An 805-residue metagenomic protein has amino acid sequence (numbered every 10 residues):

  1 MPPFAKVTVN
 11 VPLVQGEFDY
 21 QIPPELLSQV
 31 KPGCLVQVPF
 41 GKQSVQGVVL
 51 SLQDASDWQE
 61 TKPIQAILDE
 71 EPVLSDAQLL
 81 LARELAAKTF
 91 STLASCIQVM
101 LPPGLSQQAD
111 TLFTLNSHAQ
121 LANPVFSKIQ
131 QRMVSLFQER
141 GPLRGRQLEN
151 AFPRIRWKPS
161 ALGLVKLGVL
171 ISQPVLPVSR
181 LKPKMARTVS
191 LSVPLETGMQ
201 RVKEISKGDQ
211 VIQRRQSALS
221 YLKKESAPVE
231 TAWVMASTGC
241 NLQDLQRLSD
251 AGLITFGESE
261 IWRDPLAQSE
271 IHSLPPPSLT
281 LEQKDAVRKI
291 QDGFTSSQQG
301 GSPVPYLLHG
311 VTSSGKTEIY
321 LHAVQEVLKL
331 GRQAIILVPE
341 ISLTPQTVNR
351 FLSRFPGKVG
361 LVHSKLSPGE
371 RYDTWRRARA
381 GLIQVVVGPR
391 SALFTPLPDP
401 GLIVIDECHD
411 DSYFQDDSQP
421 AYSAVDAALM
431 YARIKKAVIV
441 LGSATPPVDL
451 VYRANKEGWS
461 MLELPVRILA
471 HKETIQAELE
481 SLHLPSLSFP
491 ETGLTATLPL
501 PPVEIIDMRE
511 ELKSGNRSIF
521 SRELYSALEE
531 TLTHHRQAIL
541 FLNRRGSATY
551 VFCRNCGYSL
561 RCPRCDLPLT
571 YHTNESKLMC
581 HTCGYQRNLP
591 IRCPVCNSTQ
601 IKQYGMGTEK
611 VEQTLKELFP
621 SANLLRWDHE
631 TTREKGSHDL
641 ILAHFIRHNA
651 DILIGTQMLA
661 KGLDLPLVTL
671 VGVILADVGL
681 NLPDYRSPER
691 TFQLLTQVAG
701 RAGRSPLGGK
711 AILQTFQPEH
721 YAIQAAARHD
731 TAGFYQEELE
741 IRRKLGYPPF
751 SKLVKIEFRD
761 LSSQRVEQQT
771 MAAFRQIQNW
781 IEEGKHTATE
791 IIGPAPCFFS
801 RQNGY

Functional and structural regions predicted by a protein language model:
M1-S443, L450, N455-P499, W780-E783: Accessory, non-ATPase domains that flank or precede helicase/AAA+ motor cores in DNA-metabolism machines
A5, F113, S751-R759, Y805: Short glycine-/aliphatic-rich beta-strand segments at the starts of folded cytosolic domains
G16-F18, V45-G47, T549, Q764 (+1 more regions): Short beta-strand segments
D19-I22, L578-T582, Y805: A generic structural motif
T61, Y558, F799-Y805: Short, low-order "capping/linker" segments at domain edges
S273-T280, K284-R288, Q299-E767, M771 (+3 more regions): Inter-lobe coupling/hinge segments of SF2-like helicase ATPases
A772-G784: Generic non-transmembrane alpha-helical segments
N779-W780, A788-N803: A carboxyl-terminal module marker
